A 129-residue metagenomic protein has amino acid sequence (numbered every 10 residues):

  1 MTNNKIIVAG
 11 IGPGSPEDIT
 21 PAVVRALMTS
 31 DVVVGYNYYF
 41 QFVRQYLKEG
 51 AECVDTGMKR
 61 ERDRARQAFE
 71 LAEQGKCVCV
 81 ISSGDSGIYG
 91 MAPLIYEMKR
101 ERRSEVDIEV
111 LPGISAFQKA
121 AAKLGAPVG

Functional and structural regions predicted by a protein language model:
M1-L111, K119: Class I S-adenosyl-L-methionine
I114: Active-site histidine-anchored catalytic micro-motif
A121-G129: Short, glycine-/small-residue-rich phosphate/pyrophosphate-handling segment
